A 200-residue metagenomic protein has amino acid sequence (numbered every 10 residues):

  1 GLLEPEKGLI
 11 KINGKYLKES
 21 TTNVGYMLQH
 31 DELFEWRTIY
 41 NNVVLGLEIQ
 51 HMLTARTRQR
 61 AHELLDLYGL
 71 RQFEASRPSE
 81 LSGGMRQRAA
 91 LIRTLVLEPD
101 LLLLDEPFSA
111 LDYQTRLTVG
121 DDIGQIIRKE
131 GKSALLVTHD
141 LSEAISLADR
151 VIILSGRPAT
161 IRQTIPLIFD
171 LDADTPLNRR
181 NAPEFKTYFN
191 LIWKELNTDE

Functional and structural regions predicted by a protein language model:
G8-S20: Conserved ABC transporter NBD signature motif
S20, Y40, D66, E74-R77: Signature (C-motif/LSGGQ) region and adjacent switch/coupling loops of ABC-type ATPase nucleotide-binding domains
R37-V44: Short coil-to-helix segment of the ABC ATPase nucleotide-binding domain corresponding to the Q-loop/switch region
V44, E48, A55-F73, Q125: Conserved ABC ATPase "signature" region
R77-L81, M85: Conserved ABC ATPase signature
V96-D100: A short, proline-enriched helix->beta-strand linker immediately N-terminal to the Walker B motif in ABC-type P-loop
L102-D105: Catalytic Walker B motif of ABC-type/P-loop ATPase nucleotide-binding domains
